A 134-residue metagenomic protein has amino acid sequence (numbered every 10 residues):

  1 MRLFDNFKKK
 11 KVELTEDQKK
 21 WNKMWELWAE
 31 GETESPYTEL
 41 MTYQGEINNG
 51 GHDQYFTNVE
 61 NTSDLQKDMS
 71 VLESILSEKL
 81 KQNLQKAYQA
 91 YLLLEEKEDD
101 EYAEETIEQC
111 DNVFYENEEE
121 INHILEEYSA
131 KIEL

Functional and structural regions predicted by a protein language model:
R2, F7-L65, M69-L134: Extended, alpha-helix-rich binding/interface surfaces that flank or overlap catalytic cores and mediate recognition
